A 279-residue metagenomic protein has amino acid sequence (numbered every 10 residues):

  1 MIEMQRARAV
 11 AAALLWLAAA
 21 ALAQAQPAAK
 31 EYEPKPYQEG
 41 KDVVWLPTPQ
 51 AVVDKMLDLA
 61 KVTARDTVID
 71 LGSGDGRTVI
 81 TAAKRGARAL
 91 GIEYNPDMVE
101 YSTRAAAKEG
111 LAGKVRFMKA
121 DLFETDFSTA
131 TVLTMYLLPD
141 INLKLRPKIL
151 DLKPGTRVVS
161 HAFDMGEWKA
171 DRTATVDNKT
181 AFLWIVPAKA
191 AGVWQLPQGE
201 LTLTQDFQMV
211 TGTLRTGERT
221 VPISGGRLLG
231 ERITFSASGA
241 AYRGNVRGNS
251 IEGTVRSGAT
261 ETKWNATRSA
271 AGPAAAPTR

Functional and structural regions predicted by a protein language model:
I2-L14: Bacterial N-terminal signal peptides that target proteins for export
Q24-D66: S-adenosyl-L-methionine
A64-G74: Conserved class I S-adenosyl-L-methionine
D75-A87: Conserved SAM-binding loop of SAM-dependent methyltransferases across substrates and taxa, primarily the Class I
R88-E93: Conserved SAM-binding motif I beta-strand of class I
P96-T129: S-adenosyl-L-methionine
D140-A191: C-terminal substrate-binding/active-site "lid" region of AdoMet-derived donor-dependent transferases
A190-A271, T278-R279: Central antiparallel beta-sheet cores of small beta-barrel/beta-sandwich binding domains
